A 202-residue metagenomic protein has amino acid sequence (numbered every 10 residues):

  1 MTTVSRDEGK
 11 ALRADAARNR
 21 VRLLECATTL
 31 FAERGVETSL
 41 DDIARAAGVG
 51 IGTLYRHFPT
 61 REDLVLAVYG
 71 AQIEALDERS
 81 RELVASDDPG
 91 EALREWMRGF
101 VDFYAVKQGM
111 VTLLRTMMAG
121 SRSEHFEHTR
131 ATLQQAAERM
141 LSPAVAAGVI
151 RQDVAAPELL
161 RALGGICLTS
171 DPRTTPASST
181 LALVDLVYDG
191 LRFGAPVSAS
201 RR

Functional and structural regions predicted by a protein language model:
M1-A46, D63-L66: Basic, helix-initiating cap at the start of DNA-binding domains
M1-D7, Q134-Q135, R139-I150, P172-R202: C-terminal peripheral helix-coil segments that are non-catalytic and often amphipathic
A16, Y69, I73, F126-Q134: Amphipathic, non-transmembrane alpha-helical scaffold segments
F31, S39-L40, I51, R61 (+3 more regions): Amphipathic alpha-helical segments enriched in hydrophobic/aromatic and basic residues that form the DNA-contacting
S39, M110-T116, V149, D153-V154 (+1 more regions): Short, hydrophobic secondary-structure boundary micro-motifs
G48-F58: Short hydrophobic/aromatic patch on the recognition helix
A67, R81-V106: Hydrophobic alpha-helical connector segments
E95, V101-A136, G165-R173: Short secondary-structure transition hinges
